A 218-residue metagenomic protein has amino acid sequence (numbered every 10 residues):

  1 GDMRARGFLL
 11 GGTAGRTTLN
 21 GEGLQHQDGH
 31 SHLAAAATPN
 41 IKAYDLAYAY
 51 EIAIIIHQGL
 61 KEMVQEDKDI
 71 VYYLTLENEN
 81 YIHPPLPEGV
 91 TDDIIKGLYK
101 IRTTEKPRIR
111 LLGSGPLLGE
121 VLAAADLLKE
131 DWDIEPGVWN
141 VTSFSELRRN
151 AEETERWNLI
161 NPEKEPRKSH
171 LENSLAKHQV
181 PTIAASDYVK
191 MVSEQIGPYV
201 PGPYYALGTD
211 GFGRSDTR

Functional and structural regions predicted by a protein language model:
G1: Long, structured ligand/cofactor-binding scaffold of large enzymes
A5-H26, A36, A43, E51-I55 (+1 more regions): Thiamine diphosphate
L33: Extended active-site and interfacial segments that coordinate phosphate-rich ligands in large catalytic machineries
Y48: Ferredoxin-type iron-sulfur electron-transfer modules in oxidoreductases and energy-metabolism complexes
